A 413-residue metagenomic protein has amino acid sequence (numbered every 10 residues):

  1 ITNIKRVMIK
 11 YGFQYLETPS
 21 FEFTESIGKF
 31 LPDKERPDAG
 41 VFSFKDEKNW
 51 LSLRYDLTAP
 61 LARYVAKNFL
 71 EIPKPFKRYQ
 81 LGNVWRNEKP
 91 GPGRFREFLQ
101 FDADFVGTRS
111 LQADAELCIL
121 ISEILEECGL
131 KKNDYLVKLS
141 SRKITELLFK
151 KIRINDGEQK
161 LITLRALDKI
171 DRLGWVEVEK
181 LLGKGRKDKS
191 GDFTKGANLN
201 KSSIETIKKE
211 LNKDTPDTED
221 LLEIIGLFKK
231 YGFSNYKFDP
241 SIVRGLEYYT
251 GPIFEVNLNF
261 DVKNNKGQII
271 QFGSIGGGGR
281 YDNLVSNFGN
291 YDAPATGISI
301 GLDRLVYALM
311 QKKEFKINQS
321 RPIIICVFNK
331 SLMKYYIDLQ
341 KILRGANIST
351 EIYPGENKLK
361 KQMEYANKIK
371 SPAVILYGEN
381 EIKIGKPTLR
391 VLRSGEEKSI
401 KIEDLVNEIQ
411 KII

Functional and structural regions predicted by a protein language model:
T2-Y11, E22-F23, T58-F69, R78-K131 (+1 more regions): Positively charged, Gly/Ser-enriched RNA/tRNA-binding surfaces
T18-S43: A cross-family signal for N-terminal binding/gating loops and helix N-caps that shape access to the active site
K34-V84: Glycine-rich, N-terminal phosphate-binding loop and its surrounding beta-alpha-beta segment
P37-K48, R153-E177: Acidic, His- and aromatic-enriched active-site or binding-groove loops in soluble protein domains that engage sugars
F95-F101, Y135, L139-L147: Short, conserved phosphate-binding/catalytic loop or strand-edge motifs used in phosphoryl-/nucleotidyl-transfer
L117, S141-I144, T163-A166, S203 (+1 more regions): Internal, well-ordered alpha-helical segments in soluble enzyme and binding-protein domains
K132-K143, L164, K237-V243: Short, surface-exposed recognition loops or helix-turn segments adjacent to catalytic cores
R142-K143, L147-I154, I204, K208: Phosphate-rich ligand and nucleic-acid binding surfaces
